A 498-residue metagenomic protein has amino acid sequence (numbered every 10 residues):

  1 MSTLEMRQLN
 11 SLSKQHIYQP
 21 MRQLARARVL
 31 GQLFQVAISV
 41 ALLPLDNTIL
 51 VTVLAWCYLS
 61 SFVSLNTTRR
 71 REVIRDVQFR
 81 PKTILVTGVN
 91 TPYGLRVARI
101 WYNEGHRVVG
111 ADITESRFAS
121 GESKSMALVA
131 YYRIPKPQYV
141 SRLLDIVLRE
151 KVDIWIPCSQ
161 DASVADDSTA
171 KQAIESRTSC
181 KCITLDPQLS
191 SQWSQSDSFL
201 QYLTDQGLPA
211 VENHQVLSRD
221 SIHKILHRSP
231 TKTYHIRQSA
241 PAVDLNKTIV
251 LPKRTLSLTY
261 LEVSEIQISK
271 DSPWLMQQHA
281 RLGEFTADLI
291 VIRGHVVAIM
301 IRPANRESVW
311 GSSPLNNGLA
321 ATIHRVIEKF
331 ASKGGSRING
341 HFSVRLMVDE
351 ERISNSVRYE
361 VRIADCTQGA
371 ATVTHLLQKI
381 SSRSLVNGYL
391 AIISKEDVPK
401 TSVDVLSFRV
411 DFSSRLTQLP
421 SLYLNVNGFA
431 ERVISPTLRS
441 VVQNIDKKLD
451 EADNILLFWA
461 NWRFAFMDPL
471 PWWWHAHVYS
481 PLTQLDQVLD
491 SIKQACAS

Functional and structural regions predicted by a protein language model:
S2-C57, N305-V309, P314-S498: ATP-dependent carboxylate activation and anion-phosphoryl transfer catalytic cores that bind Mg-ATP to form
S2-I183: ATP-binding N-terminal substructure of ATP-dependent carboxylate-amine bond-forming enzymes
W101, Y234-R237, L275-Q278, E284-P303 (+2 more regions): Beta-strand scaffold of nucleotide-dependent catalytic cores
E115, P135, A240, A280 (+2 more regions): Short, flexible loop/turn elements at secondary-structure junctions
A119-G121, S141, S191-D197, L245 (+1 more regions): Short, charged, surface-exposed secondary-structure boundary motifs
A127, K151, P209, H295 (+1 more regions): Short loop/turn motifs at secondary-structure junctions
I134, C158, V216, R302 (+1 more regions): Conserved residues at the C-terminal ends of beta-strands
D186-L275, A280-G283, V291-H295, N316-A321 (+1 more regions): Active-site nucleotide/adenylate-binding loops and adjacent lid/helix of ATP-dependent enzymes
